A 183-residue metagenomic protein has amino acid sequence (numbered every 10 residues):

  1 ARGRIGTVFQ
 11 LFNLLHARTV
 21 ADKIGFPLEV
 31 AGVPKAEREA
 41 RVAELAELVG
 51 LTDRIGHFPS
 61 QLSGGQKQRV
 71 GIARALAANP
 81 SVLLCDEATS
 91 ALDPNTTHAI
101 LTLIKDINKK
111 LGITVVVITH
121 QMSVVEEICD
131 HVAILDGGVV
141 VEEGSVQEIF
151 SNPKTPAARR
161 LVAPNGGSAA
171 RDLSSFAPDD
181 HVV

Functional and structural regions predicted by a protein language model:
A1-N108: ABC family nucleotide-binding domain
Q10, H120-Q121: Conserved H-loop
I113-I118: Conserved H-loop
V125-E127: A short, surface-exposed alpha-helical micro-motif characterized by mixed small hydrophobic and charged/polar residues
A133, V141: Conserved catalytic/dimer-interface elements of ABC ATPase nucleotide-binding domains
E143-G144, N152: ABC ATPase "signature
F150-D179: C-terminal boundary and immediately downstream tail of ABC-type ATPase nucleotide-binding domains
